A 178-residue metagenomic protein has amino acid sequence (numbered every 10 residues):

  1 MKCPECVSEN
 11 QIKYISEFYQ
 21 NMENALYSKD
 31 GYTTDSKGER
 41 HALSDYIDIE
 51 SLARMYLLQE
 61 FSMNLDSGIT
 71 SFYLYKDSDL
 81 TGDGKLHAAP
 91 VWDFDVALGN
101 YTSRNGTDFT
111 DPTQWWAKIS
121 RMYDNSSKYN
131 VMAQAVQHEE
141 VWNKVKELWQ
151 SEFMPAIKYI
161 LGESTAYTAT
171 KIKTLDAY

Functional and structural regions predicted by a protein language model:
M1-S62: ATP-dependent phospho-/nucleotidyl transfer catalytic cores
K2-I12, S16-Y19, E23, S36 (+1 more regions): C-terminal catalytic region of ATP-dependent kinase domains
S28-Y32, S62-S67, V141, M154-Y159: Intrinsically disordered or highly flexible coil/loop and linker segments, enriched in small and charged/polar residues
D45-Y101: Active-site acidic catalytic loop and adjacent metal/ATP-binding pocket of ATP-dependent phosphoryl transfer enzymes
